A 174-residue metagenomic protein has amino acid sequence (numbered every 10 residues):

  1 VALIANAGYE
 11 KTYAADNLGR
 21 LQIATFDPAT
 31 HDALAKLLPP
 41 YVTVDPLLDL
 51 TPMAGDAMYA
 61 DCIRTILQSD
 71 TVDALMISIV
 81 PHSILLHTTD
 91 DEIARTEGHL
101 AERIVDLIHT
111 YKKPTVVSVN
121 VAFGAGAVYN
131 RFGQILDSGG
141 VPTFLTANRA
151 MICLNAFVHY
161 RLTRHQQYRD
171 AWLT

Functional and structural regions predicted by a protein language model:
V1-I4, Y9, A15-I23, E92-T174: Peripheral docking tails and interdomain loops at the edges of cofactor- or intermediate-handling domains
V1-T89: Short glycine-cluster motifs
